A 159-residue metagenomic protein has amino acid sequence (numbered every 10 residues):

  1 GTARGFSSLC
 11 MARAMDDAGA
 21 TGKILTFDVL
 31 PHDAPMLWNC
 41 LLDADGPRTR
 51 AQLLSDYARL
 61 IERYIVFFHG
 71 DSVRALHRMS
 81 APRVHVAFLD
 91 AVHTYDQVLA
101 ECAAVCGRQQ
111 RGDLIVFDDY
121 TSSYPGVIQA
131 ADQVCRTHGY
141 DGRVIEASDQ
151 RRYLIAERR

Functional and structural regions predicted by a protein language model:
G1-R159: S-adenosylmethionine/decaboxylated-SAM
